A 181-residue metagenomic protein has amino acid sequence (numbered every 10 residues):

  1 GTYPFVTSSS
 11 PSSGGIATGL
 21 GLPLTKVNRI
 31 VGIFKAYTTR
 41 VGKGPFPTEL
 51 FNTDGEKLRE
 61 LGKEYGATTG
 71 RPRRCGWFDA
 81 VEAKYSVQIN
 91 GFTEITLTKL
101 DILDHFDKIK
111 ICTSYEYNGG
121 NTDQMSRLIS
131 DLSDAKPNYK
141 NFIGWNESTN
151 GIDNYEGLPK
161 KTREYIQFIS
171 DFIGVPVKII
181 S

Functional and structural regions predicted by a protein language model:
G1-S181: Non-transmembrane, aqueous-exposed alpha-helical and coiled segments at domain scale
